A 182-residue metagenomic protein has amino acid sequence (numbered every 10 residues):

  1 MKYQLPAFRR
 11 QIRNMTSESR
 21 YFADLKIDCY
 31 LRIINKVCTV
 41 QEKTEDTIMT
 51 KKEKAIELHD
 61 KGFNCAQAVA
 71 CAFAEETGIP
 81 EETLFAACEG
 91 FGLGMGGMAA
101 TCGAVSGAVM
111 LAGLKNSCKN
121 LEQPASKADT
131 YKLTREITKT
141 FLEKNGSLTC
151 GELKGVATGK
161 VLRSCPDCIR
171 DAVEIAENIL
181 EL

Functional and structural regions predicted by a protein language model:
M49-T77: Active-site-proximal helix-loop elements at catalytic-domain edges
E53-K61, G92-A99, V156-L162: A short glycine/serine-rich beta->alpha loop
A72-G90, K144-C150: Acidic-glycine-rich active-site phosphate/pyrophosphate-binding loop
E76-A87, L114-L133: Phosphate-handling active-site elements
F91-L111: Glycine/serine-rich anion-binding loops at beta->alpha junctions that coordinate negatively charged ligand groups
T130-L182: C-terminal binding/interaction regions
